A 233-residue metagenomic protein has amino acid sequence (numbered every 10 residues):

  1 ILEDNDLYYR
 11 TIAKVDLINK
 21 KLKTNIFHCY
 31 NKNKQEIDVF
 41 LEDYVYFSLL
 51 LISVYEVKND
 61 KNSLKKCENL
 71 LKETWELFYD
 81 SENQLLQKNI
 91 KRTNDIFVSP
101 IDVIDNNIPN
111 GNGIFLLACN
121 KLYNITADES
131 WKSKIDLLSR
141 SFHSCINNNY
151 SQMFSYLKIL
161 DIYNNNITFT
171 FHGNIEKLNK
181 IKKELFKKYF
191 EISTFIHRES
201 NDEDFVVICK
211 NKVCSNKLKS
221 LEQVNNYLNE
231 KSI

Functional and structural regions predicted by a protein language model:
I1-I233: Glycan-recognition and catalytic cores of secretory/periplasmic carbohydrate-active enzymes
